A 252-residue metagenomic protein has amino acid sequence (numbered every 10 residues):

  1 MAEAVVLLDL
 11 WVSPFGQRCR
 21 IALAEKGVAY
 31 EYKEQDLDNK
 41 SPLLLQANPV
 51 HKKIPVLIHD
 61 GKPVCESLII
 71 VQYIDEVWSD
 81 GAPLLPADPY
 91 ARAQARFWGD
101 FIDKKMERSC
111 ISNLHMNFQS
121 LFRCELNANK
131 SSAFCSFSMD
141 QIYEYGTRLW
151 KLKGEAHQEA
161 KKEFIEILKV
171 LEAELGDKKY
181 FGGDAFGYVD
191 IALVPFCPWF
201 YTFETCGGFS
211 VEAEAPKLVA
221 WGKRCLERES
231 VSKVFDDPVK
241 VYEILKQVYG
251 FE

Functional and structural regions predicted by a protein language model:
M1-E172, D177-F181, A185, A215 (+1 more regions): GST-like domain detector, emphasizing the conserved glutathione-binding G-site in the N-terminal thioredoxin-like
N113-N117, S210, I244: Charge-dense, low-complexity polyampholytic segments
Q141, G183-C206, E214-V219: GST superfamily/GST-like fold recognition
E159-E163, E212-E227: Extended, well-ordered alpha-helical scaffold segments
L175-K178, E229, P238: A general structural signal marking secondary-structure boundaries and capping sites
S232-K233: C-terminal anion-handling pockets and recognition modules
P238-E252: Acidic/histidine-enriched, glycine/proline-rich intrinsically disordered or flexible terminal extensions
